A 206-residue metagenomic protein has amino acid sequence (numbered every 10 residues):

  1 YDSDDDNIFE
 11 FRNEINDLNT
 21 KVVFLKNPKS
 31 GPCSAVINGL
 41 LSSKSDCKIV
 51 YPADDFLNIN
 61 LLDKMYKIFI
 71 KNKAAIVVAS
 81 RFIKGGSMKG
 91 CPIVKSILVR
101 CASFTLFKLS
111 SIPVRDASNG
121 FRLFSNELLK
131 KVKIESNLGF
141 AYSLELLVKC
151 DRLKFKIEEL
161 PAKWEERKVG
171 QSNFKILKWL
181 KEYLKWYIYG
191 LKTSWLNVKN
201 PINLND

Functional and structural regions predicted by a protein language model:
Y1, N16-D17, K64-K67, S111-I112 (+1 more regions): Hydrophobic helical membrane-anchoring modules
Y1-F9: A conserved acidic beta->alpha catalytic loop
D5, D55-F56: Acidic metal-phosphate-binding loop of nucleotide-sugar-dependent transferases
E10-N16: Short, aromatic/basic amphipathic alpha-helical patches
T20-V23: Short, conserved active-site loop motifs that form the nucleotide-linked donor/cofactor pocket
N27-S42, C47, I59-F140, R167-L177 (+1 more regions): Acceptor/aglycone-binding surface of glycosyltransferases and processive sugar-polymer synthases
G39, D54, S125, C150 (+1 more regions): Residue-level signature of catalytic and energy-coupling elements of molecular machines, predominantly ATP/GTP-dependent
